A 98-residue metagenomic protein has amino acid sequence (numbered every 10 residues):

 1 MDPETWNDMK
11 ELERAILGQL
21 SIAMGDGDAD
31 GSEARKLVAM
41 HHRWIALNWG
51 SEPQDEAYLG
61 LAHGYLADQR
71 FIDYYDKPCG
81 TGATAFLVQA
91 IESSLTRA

Functional and structural regions predicted by a protein language model:
M1-A98: Amphipathic alpha-helical "stalk" segments
